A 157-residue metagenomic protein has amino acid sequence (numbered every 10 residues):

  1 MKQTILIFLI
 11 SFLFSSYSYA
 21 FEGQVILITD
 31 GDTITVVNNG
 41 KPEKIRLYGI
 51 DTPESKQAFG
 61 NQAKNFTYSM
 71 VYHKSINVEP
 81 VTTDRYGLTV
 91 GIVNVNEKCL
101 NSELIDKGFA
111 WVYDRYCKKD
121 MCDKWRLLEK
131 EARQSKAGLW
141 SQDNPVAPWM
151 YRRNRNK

Functional and structural regions predicted by a protein language model:
K2-K157: Small beta-barrel nucleic-acid-binding modules, primarily SNase/OB-fold domains and secondarily Tudor-like barrels
